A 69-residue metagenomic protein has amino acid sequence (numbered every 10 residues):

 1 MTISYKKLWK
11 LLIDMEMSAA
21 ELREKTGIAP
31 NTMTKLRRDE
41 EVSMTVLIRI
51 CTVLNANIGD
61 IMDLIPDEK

Functional and structural regions predicted by a protein language model:
M1-E21: A short, Lys/Arg-rich alpha-helix, primarily the initiator
T2, K10-L11, K35, M62-K69: Short, charged recognition helix plus adjacent turn of helix-turn-helix-like nucleic-acid-binding domains
K7, T32-K35, V46-R49, D60: Residue-level recognition of specific faces of alpha-helices
L12, R23, R37, C51: The alpha-helix within a helix-turn-helix
E16-T34: Short alpha-helical DNA-recognition segment
E40-T52: Short, basic-rich loop-to-helix N-cap that marks the start of a DNA-contacting helix
